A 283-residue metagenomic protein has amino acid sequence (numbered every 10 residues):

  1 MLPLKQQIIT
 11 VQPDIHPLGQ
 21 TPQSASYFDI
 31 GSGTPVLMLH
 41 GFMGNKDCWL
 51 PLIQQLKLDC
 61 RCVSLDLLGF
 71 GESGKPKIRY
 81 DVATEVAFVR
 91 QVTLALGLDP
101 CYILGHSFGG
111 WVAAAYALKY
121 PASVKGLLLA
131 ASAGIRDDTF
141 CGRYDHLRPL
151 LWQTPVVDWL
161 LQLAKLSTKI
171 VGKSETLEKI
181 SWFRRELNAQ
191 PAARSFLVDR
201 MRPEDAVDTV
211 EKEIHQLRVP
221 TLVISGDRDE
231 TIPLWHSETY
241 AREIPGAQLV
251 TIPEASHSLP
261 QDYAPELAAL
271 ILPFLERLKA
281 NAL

Functional and structural regions predicted by a protein language model:
M1-V36, K57-C60, L98-D99, K125 (+3 more regions): Alpha/beta-hydrolase fold catalytic core
Q23-I30, S64-L104, A269: Active-site loop/oxyanion-hole signature of alpha/beta-hydrolase fold enzymes
F28-E72: Conserved HGGG/HGGXW glycine-rich cap/lid loop of the alpha/beta-hydrolase fold
G105, G109, A113: Gly/Ala-rich beta-loop-alpha elbow adjacent to hydrolase catalytic centers
A114, L118, K125-V156: Flexible "cap/lid" loop of the alpha/beta hydrolase fold
I135-C141, V157-Q216: Conserved alpha/beta-hydrolase catalytic His-Asp/Glu region
L217, V223-S225, D229: Short beta-strand/loop motif that positions the catalytic acidic residue of the alpha/beta-hydrolase fold
A247-L283: Catalytic active-site module of serine/aspartate enzymes centered on a nucleophile-bearing elbow/loop
